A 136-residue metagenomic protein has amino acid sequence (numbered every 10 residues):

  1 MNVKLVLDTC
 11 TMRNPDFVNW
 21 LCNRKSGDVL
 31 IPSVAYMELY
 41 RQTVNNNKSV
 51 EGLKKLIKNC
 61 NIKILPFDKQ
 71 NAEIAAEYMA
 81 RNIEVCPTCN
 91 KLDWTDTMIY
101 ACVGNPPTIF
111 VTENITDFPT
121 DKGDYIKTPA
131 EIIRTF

Functional and structural regions predicted by a protein language model:
M1-K4, L21, Y100, G104-F136: Acidic, PIN/NYN-like endoribonuclease modules and their adjacent C-terminal/linker elements
M1-M37, R41-I57: Short, well-structured N-terminal submotif of metal-dependent ribonuclease cores
T11-M12, A35, N71, M98-I99 (+1 more regions): Alpha-helix capping/helix-boundary segments
G27, I62, T108: Short, conserved active-site loop motifs that form the nucleotide-linked donor/cofactor pocket
L30, K63-L65, K127: General small-molecule cofactor/ligand-binding pocket signal
M37, Q70-A75, E131-F136: A short acidic, often aromatic-flanked loop/helix-cap motif at beta-alpha or helix-coil junctions that lines enzyme
N46-V50, N82-E84, T128-A130: Short, hinge-like loop/turn segments at secondary-structure boundaries
L65-E113: Active-site neighborhoods of divalent-metal-dependent phosphate/nucleic-acid chemistry enzymes
